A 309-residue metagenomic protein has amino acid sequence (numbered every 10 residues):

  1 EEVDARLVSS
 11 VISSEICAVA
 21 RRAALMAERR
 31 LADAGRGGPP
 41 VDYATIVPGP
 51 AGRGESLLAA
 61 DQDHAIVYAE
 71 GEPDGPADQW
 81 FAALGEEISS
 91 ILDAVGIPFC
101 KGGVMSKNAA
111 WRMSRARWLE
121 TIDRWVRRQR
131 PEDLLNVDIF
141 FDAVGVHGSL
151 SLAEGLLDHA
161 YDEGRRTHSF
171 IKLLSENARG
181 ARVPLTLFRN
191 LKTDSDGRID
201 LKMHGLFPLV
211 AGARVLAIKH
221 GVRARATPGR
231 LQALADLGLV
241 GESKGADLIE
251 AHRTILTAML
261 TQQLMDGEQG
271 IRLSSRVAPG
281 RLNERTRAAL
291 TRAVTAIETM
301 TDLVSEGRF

Functional and structural regions predicted by a protein language model:
E1-F309: A nucleotide- and high-energy phosphate-metabolite-utilizing enzyme signature
